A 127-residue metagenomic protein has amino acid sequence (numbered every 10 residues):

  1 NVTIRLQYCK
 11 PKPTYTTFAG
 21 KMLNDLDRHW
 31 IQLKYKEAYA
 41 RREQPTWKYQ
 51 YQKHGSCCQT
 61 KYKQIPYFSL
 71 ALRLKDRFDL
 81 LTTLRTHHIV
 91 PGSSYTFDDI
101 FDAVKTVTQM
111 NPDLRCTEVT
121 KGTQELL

Functional and structural regions predicted by a protein language model:
V2-L127: Domain-level detector of nuclease and nuclease-like folds in predominantly extracellular/periplasmic contexts
